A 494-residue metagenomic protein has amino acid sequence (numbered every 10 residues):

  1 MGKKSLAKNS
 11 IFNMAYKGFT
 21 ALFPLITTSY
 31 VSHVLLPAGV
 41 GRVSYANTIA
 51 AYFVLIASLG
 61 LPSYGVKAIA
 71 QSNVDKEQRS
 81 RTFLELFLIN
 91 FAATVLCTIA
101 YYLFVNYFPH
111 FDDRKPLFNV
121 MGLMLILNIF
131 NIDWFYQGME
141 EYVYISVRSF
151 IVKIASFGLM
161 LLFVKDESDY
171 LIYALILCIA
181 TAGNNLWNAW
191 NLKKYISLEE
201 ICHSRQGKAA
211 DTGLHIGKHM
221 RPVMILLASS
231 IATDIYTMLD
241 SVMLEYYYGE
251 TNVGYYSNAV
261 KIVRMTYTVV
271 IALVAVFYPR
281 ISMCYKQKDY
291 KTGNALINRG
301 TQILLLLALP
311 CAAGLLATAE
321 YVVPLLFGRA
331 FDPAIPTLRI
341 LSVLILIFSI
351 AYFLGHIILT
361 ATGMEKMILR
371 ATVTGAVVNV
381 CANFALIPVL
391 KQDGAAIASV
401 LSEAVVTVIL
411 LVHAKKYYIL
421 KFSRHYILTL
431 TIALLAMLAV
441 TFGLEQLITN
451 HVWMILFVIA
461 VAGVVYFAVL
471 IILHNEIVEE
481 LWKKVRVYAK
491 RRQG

Functional and structural regions predicted by a protein language model:
M1-L25, E77, N191-K193, S204-S229 (+3 more regions): N-terminal membrane topogenesis motif
K4-P62, T98, F157, T181 (+3 more regions): Signature of the first transmembrane helix
N9-P24, V152, Y173-Y195, D211-C284 (+3 more regions): Transmembrane helical elements of multi-pass membrane transporters/channels
G18, L55-S58, S63, L84-D112 (+6 more regions): Alpha-helical transmembrane segments of multi-pass membrane transport and lipid-handling proteins
S29, S58-V74, A259, V263-T301 (+2 more regions): Helix-loop junctions and terminal segments of transmembrane helices in multi-pass membrane transport/translocation
Y45, K115, N119-G122, V147-S197 (+4 more regions): Hydrophobic alpha-helical transmembrane segments
L125-S149, V343-T374: Membrane-interface junctions at transmembrane-helix termini in multi-pass inner-membrane proteins
I201-C202, A439, G443-G494: Membrane-proximal transmembrane or re-entrant/amphipathic helices at the cytosolic face
